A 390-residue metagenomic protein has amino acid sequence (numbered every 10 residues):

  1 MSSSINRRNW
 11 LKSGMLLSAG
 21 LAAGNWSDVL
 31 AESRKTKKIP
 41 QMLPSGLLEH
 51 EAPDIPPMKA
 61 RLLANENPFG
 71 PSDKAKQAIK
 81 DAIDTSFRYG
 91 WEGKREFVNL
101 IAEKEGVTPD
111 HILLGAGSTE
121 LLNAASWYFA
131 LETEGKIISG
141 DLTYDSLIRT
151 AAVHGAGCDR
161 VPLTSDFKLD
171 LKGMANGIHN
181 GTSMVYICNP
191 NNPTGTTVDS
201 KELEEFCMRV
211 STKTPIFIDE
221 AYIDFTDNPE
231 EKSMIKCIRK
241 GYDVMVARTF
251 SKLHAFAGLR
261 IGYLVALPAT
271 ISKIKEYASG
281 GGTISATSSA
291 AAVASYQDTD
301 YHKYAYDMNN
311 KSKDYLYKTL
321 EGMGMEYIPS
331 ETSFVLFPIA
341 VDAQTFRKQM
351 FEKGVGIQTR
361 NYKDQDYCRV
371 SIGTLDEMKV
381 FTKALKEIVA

Functional and structural regions predicted by a protein language model:
M1-S18: N-terminal secretory signal peptides and thylakoid transit peptides that target proteins across membranes
W26-R88: N-terminal "arm"/small-domain region of PLP-dependent enzymes with the aminotransferase-like
S86, E96-K136, H154: Phosphate-binding glycine-rich loop
L131-I187: PLP-dependent aminotransferase-like
L163-S165, N310, T319-K353: Conserved PLP-binding catalytic core of the aspartate aminotransferase-like
L171-N180, P193-I216, E220-L253: Active-site pre-lysine segment of PLP-dependent enzymes
D243-I328: PLP-dependent aminotransferase class I/II
Q349-K353, N361-A390: PLP-dependent enzyme catalytic core of the Aspartate aminotransferase-like
